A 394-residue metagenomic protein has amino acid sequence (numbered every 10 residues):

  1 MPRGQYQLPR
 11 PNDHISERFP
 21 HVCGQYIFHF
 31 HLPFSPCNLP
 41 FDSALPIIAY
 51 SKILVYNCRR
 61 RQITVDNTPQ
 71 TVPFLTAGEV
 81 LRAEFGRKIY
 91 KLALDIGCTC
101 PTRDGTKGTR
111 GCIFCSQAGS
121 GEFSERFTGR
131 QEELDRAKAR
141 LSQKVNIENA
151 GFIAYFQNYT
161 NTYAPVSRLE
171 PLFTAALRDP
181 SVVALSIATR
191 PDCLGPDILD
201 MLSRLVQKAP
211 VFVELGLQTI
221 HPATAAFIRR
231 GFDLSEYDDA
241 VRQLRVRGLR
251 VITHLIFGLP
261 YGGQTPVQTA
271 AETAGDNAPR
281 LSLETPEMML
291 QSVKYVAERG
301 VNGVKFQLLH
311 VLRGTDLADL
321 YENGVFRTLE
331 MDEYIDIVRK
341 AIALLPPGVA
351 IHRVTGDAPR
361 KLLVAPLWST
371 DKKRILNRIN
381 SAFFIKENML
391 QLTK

Functional and structural regions predicted by a protein language model:
Y6-L8, D13-I15, V22, I27: Alpha-helix boundary/capping motif
Y56, Q62-I153: N-terminal [4Fe-4S]-dependent radical SAM core
D66-E79, A83, K88-Y90, G303 (+1 more regions): Auxiliary Fe-S-binding modules of radical SAM enzymes
A118-A137, L141-V166, S181-L194, P210-Y237 (+1 more regions): Core AdoMet radical
V145, F173-P180, L202-P210, R245-V246: Acidic (Asp/Glu)-rich catalytic clusters
V166-T174, G195-V206, I228, L283: Distinct, well-ordered alpha-helical segments
S235-D316, D332-T355: Conserved C-terminal portion of the radical SAM core fold that forms the substrate/S-adenosylmethionine-binding
